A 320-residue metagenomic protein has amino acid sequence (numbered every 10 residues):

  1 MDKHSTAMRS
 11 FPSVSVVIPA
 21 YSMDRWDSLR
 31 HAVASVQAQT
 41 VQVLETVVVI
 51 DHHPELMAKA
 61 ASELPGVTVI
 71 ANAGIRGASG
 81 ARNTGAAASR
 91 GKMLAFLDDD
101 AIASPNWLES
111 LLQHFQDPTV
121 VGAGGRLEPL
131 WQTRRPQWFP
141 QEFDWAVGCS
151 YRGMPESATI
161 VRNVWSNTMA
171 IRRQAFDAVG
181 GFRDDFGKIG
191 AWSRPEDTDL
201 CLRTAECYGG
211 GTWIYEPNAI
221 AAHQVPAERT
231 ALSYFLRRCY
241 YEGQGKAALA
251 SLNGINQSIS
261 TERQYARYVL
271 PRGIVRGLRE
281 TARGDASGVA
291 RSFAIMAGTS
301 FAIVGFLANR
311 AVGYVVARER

Functional and structural regions predicted by a protein language model:
M1-S35: N-proximal low-complexity "stem/linker" segments adjacent to membrane-targeting elements
V33-V43: Short, acidic, metal-binding catalytic loop of nucleotide-sugar glycosyltransferases
N72-S89: Glycine-rich, basic loop-to-helix element that forms the pyrophosphate-binding segment of sugar-nucleotide handling
L94: Short aromatic/hydrophobic "clamp" motif used to bind/position activated sugar donors
N106-F139: Conserved donor NDP-sugar-binding/catalytic core segment of glycosyltransferases
G125, E142-V161: Short, flexible, basic/aromatic active-site loop/helix in glycosyltransferases
S166-I171, A175-V179, F186-A219: A short, conserved alpha-helix in the catalytic core of glycosyltransferases
R238-Y241, I255-R320: Non-catalytic, C-terminal membrane-associated alpha-helical segments of glycosyltransferases
